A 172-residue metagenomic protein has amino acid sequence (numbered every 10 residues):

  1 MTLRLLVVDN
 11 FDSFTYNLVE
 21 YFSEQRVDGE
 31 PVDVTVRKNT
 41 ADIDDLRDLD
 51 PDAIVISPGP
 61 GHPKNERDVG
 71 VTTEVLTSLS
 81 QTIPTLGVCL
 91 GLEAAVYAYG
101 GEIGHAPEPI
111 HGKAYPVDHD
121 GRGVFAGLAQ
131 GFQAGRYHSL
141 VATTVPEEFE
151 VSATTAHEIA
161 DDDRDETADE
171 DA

Functional and structural regions predicted by a protein language model:
M1, D50, Q81, L128-Q130 (+1 more regions): Residue-level preference for short coil/turn positions at secondary-structure junctions
M1-R4, E30: Haloarchaeal acidic low-complexity proteome signature biased toward cell-envelope/secretome components but also
N10: Acidic di-acidic motifs
T15: Active-site-adjacent helical/loop segments in soluble small-molecule enzymes
L18-V19, L128: Short, compositionally biased strand/turn segments that nucleate or flank brief secondary-structure elements
V19-G87: Flexible gly/pro-rich beta->alpha loop and the following alpha-helix that scaffold active-site loops
T73-V75, L86, E93-A172: Pocket-forming structural segment of enzyme catalytic cores
